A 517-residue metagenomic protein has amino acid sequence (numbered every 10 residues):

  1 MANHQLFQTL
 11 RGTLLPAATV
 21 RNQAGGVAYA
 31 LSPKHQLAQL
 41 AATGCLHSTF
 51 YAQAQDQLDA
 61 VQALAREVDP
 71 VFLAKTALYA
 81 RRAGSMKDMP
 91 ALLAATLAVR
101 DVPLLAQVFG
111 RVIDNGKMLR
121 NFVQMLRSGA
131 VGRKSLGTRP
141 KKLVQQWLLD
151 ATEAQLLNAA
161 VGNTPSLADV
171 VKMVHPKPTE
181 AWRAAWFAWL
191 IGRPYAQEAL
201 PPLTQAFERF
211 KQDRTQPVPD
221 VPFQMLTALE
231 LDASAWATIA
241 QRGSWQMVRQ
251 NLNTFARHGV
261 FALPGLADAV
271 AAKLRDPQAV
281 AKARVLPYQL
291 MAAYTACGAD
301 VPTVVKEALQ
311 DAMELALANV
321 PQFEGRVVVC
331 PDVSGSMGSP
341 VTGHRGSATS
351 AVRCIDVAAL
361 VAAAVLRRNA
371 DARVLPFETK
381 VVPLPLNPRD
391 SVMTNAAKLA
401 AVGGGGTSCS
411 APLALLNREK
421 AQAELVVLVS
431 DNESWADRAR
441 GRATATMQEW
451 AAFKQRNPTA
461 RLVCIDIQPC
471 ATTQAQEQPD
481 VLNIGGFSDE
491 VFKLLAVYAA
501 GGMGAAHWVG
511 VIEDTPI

Functional and structural regions predicted by a protein language model:
M1-V352, R368-I517: Long lumenal/extracellular ectodomains of secretory and single-pass membrane proteins
I355-A358: Active-site acidic carboxylates
V365: Aromatic pocket-lining residues of Rossmann-like dinucleotide-binding sites
